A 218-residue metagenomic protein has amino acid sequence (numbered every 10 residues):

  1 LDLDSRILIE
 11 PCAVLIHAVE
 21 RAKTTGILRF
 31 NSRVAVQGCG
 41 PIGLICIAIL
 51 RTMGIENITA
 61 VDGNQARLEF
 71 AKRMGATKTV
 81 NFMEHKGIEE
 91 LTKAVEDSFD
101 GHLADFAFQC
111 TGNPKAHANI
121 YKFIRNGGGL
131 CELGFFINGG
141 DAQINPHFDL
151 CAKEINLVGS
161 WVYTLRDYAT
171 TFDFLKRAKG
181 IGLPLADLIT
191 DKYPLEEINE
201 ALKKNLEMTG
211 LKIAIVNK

Functional and structural regions predicted by a protein language model:
L1-Q37: NAD(P)H dinucleotide-binding glycine-rich loop of Rossmann-like/cofactor-binding domains, especially the beta1-alpha1
I7, A35-C39, A60, V80 (+4 more regions): Glycine- and other small-residue-rich loops at beta-strand/loop junctions that grip anionic moieties
V14, I42, L50: Hydrophobic/small residue at the entry helix of a nucleotide-binding pocket
G26-L28, F99, T111, F123-R125: A generic alpha-to-beta junction signature in SAM-dependent methyltransferases
N31, A76, D100-A104, L185 (+1 more regions): Local beta-strand N-terminus motif with an aromatic residue
V36-C39, R51-N119: Adenosine-nucleotide cofactor-binding segment
P114-R177, N217-K218: Glycine-rich phosphate-binding loop and adjacent beta-alpha segment of Rossmann(oid) nucleotide-cofactor-binding
A118-K122, L165-K218: C-terminal hydrophobic helical "lid"/dimerization subdomain of Rossmann-like NAD(P)H-dependent oxidoreductases
